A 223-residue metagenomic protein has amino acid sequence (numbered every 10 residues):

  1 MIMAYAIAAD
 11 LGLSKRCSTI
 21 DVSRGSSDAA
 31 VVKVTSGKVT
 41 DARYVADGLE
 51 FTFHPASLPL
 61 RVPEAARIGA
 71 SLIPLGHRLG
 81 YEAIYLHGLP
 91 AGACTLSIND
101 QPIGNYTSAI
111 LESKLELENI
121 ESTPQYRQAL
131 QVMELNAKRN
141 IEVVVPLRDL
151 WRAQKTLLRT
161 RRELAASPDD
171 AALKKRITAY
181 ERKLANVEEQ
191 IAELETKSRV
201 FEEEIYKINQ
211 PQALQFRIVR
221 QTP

Functional and structural regions predicted by a protein language model:
M1-P223: Conserved catalytic region of serine esterases and O-acyltransferases that act on ester linkages in lipids
